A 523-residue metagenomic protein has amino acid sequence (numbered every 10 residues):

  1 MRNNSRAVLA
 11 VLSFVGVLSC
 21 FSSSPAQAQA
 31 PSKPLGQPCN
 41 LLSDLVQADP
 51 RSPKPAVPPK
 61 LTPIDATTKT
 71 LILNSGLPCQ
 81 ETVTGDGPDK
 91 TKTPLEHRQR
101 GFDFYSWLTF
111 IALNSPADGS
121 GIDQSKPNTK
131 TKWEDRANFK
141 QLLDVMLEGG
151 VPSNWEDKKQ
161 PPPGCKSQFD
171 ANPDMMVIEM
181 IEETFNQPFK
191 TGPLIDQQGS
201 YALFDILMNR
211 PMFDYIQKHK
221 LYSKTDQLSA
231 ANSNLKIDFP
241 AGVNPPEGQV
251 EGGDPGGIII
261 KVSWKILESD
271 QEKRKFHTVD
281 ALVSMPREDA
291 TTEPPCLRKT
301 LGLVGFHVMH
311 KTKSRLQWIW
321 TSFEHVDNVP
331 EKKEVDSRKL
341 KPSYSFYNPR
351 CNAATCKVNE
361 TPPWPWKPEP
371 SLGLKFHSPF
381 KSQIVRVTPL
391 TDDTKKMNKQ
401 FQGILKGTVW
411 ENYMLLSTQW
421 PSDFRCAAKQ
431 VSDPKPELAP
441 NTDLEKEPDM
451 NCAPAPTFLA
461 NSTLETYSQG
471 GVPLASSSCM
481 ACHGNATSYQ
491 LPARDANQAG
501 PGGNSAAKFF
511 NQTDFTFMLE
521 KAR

Functional and structural regions predicted by a protein language model:
M1-A7: N-terminal secretory signal peptides that target proteins for export/translocation
A7-A10, P295-L297: Generic structural signal for short, flexible, solvent-exposed coil/loop and linker residues
A10-C20: Bacterial N-terminal signal peptides
C20-Q29: Signal peptide processing junction and immediate N-terminal pro/mature segment of secreted/exported proteins
Q29-A481, A486-R523: Conserved small-residue
